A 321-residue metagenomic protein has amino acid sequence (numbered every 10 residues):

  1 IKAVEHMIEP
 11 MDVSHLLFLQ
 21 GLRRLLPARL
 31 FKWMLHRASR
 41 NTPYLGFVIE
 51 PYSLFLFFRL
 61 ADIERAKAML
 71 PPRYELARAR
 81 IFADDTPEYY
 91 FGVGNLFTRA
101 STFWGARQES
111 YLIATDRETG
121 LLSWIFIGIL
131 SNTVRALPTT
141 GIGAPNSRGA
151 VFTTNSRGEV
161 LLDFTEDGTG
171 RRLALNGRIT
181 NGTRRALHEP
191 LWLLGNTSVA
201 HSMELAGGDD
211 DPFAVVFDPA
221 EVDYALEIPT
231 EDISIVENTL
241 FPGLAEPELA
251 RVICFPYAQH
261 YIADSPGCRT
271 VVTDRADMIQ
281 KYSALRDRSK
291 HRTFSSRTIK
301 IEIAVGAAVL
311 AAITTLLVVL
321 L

Functional and structural regions predicted by a protein language model:
I1-R29, W33-S39, T140-V305: Interaction-surface and assembly-scaffold signal
S39-E88: N-terminal ordered "arm"
A77-A106: Short, structured protein-protein interaction patches enriched in aromatics and acidic/basic residues, typified by
E109-I113: Short beta-strand scaffold segments in enzyme catalytic cores
E118: Short, positively charged
W124: Phosphate/adenylate-binding glycine loop and adjacent helical scaffold
V305-T314: Canonical alpha-helical transmembrane segments of integral membrane proteins
T314-L321: Juxtamembrane boundary at the C-terminal end of a transmembrane helix
